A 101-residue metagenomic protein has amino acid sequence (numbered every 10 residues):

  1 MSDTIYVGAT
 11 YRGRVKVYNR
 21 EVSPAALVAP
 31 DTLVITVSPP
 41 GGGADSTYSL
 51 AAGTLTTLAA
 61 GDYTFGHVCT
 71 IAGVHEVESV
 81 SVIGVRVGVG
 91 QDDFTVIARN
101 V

Functional and structural regions predicted by a protein language model:
M1-V101: Contiguous segments within soluble domain cores/interaction surfaces
